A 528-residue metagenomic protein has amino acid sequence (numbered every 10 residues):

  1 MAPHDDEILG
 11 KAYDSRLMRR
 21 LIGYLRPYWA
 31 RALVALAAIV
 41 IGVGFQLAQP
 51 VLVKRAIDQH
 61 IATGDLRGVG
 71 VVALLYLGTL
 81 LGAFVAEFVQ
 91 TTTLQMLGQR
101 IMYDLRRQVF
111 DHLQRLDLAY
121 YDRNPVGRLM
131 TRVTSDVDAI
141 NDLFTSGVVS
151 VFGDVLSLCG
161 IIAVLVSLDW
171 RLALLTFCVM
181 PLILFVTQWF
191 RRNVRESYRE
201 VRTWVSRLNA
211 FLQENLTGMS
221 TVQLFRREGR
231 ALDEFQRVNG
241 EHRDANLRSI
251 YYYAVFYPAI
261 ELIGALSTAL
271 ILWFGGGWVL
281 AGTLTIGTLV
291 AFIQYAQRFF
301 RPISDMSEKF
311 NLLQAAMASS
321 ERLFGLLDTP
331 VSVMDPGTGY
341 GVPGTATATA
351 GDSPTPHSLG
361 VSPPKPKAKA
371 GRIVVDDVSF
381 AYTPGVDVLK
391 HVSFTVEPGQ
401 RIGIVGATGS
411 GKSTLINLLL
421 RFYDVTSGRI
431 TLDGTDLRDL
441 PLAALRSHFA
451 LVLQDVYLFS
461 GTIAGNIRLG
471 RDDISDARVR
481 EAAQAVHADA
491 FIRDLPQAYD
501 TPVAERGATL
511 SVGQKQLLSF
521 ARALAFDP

Functional and structural regions predicted by a protein language model:
P3-H4, R16-L17, L25, I57 (+6 more regions): Juxtamembrane loop-to-helix connectors within ABC transporter transmembrane domains
G10, W29-A86, T93, V166-R171 (+2 more regions): Transmembrane helix-loop-helix hairpins at lipid-water interfaces of multipass membrane proteins, especially the type-1
I22, L118-A119, S135-F144, V148 (+8 more regions): An intracellular "coupling" helix at the cytosolic face of ABC transporter transmembrane type-1 domains
P27, R31-G44, S146-E200, I271-L284 (+1 more regions): Transmembrane helices of ABC transporter permease
L75-E87, M180-T187, Y253-S267, W273 (+1 more regions): Hydrophobic alpha-helical segments in the permease module
V109, L113, V222, L323 (+1 more regions): Helix-loop junctions and hydrophobic alpha-helical segments within the transmembrane domains of large membrane
R227, Y251, R298-D328: Cytosolic ends of transmembrane helices, especially the final helix of ABC transmembrane type-1 domains
P336-T338, V342-P528: ABC-type nucleotide-binding domain
